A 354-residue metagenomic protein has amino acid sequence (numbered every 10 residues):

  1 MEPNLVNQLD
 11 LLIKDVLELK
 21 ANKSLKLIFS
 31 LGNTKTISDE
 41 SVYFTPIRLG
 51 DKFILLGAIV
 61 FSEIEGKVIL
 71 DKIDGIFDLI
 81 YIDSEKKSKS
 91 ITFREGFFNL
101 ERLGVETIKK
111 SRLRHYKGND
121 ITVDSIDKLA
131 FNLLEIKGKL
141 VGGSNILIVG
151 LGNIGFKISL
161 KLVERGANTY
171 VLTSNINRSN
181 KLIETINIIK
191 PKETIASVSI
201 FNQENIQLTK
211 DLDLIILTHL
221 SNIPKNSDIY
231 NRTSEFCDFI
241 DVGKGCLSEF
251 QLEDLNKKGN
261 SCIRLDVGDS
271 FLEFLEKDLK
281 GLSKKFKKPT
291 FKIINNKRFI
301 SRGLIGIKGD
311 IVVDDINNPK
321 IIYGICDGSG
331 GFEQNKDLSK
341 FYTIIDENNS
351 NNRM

Functional and structural regions predicted by a protein language model:
M1-I108, F286, F291-K292, V312-D315 (+2 more regions): N-terminal ligand-binding/catalytic initiation module
L9-D10, K244-C246, F250-M354: Adenosine-phosphate binding glycine-rich loop
L19-L25, L70-F77, V163-E164, Q207-L212 (+1 more regions): Flexible, charged surface loops at secondary-structure boundaries
S24-L27, S144-N145, N168, F236: Residues that mark the start of a beta-strand
T34-I37, E85-T92, I176-N177, S221-P224 (+2 more regions): Short acidic, S/G/P-rich loop/turn micro-motifs used as interaction or catalytic elements
L113-N132: A glycine-rich, Thr/Ser-enriched phosphate-binding loop motif common to dinucleotide/cofactor-binding enzymes
N132-H219: Glycine-rich phosphate/diphosphate-binding loop of Rossmann-like nucleotide-binding domains
A196-E273: Rossmann-like adenosine-cofactor binding region
